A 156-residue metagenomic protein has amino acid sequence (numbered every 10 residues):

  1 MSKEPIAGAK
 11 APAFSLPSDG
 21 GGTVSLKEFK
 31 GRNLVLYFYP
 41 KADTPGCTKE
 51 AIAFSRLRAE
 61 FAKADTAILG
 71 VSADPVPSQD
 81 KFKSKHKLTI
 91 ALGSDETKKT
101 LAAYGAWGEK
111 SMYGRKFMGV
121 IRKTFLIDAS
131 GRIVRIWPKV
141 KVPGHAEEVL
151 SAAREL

Functional and structural regions predicted by a protein language model:
M1-L156: Chalcogenol-based redox active-site neighborhoods
